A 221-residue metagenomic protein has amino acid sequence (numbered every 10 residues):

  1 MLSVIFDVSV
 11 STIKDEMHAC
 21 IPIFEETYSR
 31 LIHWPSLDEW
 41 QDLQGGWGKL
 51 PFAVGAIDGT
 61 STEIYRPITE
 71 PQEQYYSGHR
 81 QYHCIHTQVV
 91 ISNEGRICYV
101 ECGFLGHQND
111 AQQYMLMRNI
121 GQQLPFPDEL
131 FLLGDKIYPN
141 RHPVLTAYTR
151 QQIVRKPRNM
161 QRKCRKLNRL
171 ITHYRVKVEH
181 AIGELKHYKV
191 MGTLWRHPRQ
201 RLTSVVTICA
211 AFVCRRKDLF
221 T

Functional and structural regions predicted by a protein language model:
M1-T221: Short, well-ordered secondary-structure "scaffold" segments embedded in the functional core of diverse domains
